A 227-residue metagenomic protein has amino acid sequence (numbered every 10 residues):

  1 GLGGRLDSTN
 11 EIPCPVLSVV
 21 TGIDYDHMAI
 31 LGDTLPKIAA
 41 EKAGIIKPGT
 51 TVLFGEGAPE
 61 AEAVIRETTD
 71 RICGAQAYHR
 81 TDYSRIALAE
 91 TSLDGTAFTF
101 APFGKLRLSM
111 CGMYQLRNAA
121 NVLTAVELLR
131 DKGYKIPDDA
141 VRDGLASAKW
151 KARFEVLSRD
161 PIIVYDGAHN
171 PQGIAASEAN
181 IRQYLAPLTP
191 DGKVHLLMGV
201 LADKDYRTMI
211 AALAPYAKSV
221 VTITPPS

Functional and structural regions predicted by a protein language model:
G1-G3, P59, V200-A202: Active-site glycine- and acidic-residue-rich loops that bind and position anionic ligands or nucleotide-like cofactors
G3-T9, A29-G32: Glycine/threonine-rich flexible loop motifs
L6-V19, I23-D24, K37, T99-S219: Nucleotide phosphate-binding/pyrophosphate-handling subdomain across enzymes that bind or process nucleotide phosphates
P15, V20-P102, A119, L123-D139: Acidic, Mg2+-coordinating active-site environments of NTP-dependent enzymes
G55, L197-G199, I223: Short hydrophobic segments within beta-strands
A58-A77, L93-D94, I162-Y165, P171 (+1 more regions): C-terminal helical cap/extension that packs against the catalytic core of soluble nucleotide-cofactor enzymes
